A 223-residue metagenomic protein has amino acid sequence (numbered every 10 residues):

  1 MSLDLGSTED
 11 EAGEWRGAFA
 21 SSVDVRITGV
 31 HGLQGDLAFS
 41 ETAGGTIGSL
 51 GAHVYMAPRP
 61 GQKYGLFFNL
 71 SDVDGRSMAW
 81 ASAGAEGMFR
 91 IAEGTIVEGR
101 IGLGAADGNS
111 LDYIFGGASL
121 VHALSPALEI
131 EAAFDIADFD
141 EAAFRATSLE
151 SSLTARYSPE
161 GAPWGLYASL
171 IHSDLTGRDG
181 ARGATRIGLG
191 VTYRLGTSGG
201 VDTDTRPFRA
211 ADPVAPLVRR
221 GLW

Functional and structural regions predicted by a protein language model:
M1, G51-Y55, K63-G65, G84 (+1 more regions): Glycine-centered structural positions embedded in regular secondary structure
M1-T42, R219-W223: Short glycine/proline- and aromatic-enriched beta-strand/turn motifs that initiate or cap beta-hairpins
S2, D140-A143, S158, P163-G165 (+3 more regions): Flexible, glycine-rich linker and terminal segments associated with outer-membrane beta-barrel/transport systems
L5-E11, L37-A43, M56, F68-D74 (+6 more regions): Transmembrane beta-strands of outer-membrane beta-barrel pores
G13-F19, G44-L50, A79-A83, S110-G116 (+4 more regions): Residues that define the transmembrane beta-barrel architecture of outer-membrane proteins
S21-V25, A52-M56, A85-F89, A118-H122 (+3 more regions): Residues on the lipid-exposed face of transmembrane beta-strands in outer-membrane beta-barrel proteins
R26-G35, A57-L66, E93-G99, P126-A132 (+2 more regions): Repeated loop/turn-to-beta-strand initiation elements of outer-membrane beta-barrel proteins
G61, A79-E141, E150: Detector for outer-membrane/organellar transmembrane beta-barrel domains, recognizing the amphipathic beta-strand
